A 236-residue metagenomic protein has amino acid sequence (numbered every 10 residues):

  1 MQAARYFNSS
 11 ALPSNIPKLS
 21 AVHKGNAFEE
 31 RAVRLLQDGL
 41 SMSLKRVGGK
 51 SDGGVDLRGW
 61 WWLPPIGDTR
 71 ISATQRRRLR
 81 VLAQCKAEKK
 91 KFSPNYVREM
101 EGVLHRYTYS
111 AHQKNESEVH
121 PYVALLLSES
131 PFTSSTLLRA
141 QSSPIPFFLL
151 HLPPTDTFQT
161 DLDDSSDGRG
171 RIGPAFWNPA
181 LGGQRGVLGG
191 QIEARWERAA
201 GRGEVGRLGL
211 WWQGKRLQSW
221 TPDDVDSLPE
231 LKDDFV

Functional and structural regions predicted by a protein language model:
M1-V236: Mixed-charge (Asp/Glu-Lys/Arg
